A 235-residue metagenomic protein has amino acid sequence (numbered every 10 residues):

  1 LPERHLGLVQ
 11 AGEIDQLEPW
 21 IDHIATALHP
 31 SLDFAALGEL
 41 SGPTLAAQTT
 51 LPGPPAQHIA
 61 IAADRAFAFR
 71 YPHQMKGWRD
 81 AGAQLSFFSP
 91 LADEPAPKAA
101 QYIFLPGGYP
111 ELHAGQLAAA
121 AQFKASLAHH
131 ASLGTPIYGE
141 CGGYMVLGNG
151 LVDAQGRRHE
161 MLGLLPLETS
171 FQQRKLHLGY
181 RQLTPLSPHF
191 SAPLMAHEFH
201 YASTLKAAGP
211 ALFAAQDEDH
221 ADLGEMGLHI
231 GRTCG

Functional and structural regions predicted by a protein language model:
L1-L51: Internal gly/pro-rich beta-alpha loop/helix module that stabilizes soluble enzyme cofactors or their anionic handles
P2-G12, A100-F104, G179-R181: Short, surface-exposed amphipathic charged segments that create phosphate/polyanion-binding patches used for binding
P2-G7, P72-Q74, G115, N149-G150 (+1 more regions): Short acidic, glycine/serine/threonine-rich loops at helix termini
Q10-I14, I61-A68, Q116-L117, S170-Q173 (+1 more regions): Hydrophobic alpha-helical scaffolding
G53-P55, F67-S86, L178-G235: C-terminal and late-domain segments of enzyme folds
Q57-H130: Phosphate-binding active sites in nucleotide-utilizing proteins
I59, L162, F199: A residue-level signal for conserved active-site and pocket-lining positions in enzyme catalytic cores
P110-P185: Cysteine-nucleophile active-site neighborhood
